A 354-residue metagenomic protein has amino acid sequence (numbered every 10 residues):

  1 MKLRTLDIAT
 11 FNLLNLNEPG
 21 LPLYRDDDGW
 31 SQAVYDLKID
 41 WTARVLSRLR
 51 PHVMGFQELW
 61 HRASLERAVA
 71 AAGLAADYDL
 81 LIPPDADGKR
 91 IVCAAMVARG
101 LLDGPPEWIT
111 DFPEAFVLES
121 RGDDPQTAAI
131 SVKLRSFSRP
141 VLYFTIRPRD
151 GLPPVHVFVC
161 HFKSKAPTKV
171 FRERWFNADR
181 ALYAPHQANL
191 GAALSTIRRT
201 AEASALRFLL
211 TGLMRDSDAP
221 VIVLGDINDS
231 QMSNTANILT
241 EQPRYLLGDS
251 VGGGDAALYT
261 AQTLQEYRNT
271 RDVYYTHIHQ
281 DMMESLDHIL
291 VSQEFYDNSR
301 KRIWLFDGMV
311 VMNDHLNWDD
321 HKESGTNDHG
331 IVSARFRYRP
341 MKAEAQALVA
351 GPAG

Functional and structural regions predicted by a protein language model:
M1-A94, D179-Y183, A203, D218-A219 (+2 more regions): N-terminal, active-site-proximal structural segment of metallo-dependent hydrolase catalytic domains
T5-E18, P154-K163, H186-L190: Active-site-proximal beta-strand elements of phosphoester/diester hydrolases
L14, L59-W60, K163, I227-S230 (+1 more regions): Catalytic metal-binding/acid-base residues of hydrolase active sites
L59-P167: Structured beta-strand-rich core segments of catalytic domains in phosphoester-bond hydrolases
L102-E107, S136-F137, T145-R147, F208-I222 (+1 more regions): Metal-dependent phosphoester-hydrolase catalytic domains
T127-A128, Q187-G191, T270-V273: Flexible glycine/proline-enriched surface loops and loop-helix/loop-strand junctions
V159-G191: Active-site His/acidic residue clusters
N189-S217: A long, amphipathic alpha-helix that forms part of the scaffold/cap immediately adjacent to metal-dependent active
